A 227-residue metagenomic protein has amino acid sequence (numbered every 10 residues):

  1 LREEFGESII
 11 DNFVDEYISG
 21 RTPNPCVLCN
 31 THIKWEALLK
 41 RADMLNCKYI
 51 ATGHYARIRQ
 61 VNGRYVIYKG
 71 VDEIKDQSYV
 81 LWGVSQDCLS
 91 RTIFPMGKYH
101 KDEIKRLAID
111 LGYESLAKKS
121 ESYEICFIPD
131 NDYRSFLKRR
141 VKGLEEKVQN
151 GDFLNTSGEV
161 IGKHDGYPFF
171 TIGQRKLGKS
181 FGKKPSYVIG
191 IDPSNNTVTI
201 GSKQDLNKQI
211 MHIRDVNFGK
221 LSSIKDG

Functional and structural regions predicted by a protein language model:
L1-A117, E121, C126-K147: Core alpha/beta nucleotide-donor-binding catalytic domains of modification enzymes
A56-I58, V188-I191: A structural signal for short hydrophobic beta-strand segments in well-ordered beta-sheet cores
R106, T156-S157, S194: Short, ordered coil/turn segments that flank beta-strands lining enzyme active or ligand-binding pockets
Y123, F169-S180: A short, polar/charged loop-to-alpha-helix boundary motif
N150, F170-R175, K225-G227: Short coil-to-beta transition motif at edge beta-strands of beta-rich domains
N150-F169, G182-I189: Short beta-strand/strand-turn micro-motif
K184-S186, D192-G227: Basic, glycine-rich polyanion-binding accessory segments appended to enzymes
